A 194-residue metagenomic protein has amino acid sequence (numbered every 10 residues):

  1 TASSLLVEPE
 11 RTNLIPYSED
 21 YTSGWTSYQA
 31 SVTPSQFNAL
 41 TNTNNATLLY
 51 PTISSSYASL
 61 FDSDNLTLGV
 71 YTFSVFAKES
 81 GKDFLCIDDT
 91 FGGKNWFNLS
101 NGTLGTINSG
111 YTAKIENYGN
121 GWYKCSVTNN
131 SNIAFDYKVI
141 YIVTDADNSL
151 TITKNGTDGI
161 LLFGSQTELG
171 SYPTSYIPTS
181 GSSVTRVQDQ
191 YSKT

Functional and structural regions predicted by a protein language model:
T1-T194: Extracellular and organelle-lumenal recognition/adhesion modules and their flexible linkers in secreted
